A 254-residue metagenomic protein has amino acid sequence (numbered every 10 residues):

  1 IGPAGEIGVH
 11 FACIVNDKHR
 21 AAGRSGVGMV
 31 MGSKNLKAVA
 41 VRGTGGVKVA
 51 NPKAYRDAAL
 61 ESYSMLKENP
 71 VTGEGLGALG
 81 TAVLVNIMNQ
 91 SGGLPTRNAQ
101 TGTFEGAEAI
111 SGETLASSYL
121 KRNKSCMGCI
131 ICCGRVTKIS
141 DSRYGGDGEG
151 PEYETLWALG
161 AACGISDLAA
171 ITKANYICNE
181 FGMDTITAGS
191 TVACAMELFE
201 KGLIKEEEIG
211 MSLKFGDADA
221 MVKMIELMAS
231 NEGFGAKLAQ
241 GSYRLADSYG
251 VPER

Functional and structural regions predicted by a protein language model:
I1-R254: Intrinsically disordered, low-complexity segments enriched in small residues
